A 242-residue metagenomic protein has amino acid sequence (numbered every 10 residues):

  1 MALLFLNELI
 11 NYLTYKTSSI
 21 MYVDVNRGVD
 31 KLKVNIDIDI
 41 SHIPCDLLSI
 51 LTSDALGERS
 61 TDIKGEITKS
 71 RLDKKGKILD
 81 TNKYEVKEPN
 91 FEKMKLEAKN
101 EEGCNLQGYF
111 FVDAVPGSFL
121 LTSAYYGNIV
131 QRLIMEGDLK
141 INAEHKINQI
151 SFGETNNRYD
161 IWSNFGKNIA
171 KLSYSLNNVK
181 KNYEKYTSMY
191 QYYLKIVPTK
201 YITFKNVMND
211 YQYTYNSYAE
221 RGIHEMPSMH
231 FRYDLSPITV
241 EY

Functional and structural regions predicted by a protein language model:
M1-S19, S53: Internal alpha-helical transmembrane segments
I10, S49, Q107, H230-R232: Generic detector of well-ordered alpha-helical segments enriched in charged/polar residues, highlighting helical
N11-K33: Alpha-helical transmembrane signal-anchor/signal-peptide segments
I20-Y22, Y193, H230-R232: Well-ordered beta-strand positions in beta-sheet-rich domains
G28-D30, D39-H224: Soluble non-transmembrane domains of integral membrane proteins
G222-Y242: Juxtamembrane amphipathic/hinge helix adjacent to a transmembrane helix
